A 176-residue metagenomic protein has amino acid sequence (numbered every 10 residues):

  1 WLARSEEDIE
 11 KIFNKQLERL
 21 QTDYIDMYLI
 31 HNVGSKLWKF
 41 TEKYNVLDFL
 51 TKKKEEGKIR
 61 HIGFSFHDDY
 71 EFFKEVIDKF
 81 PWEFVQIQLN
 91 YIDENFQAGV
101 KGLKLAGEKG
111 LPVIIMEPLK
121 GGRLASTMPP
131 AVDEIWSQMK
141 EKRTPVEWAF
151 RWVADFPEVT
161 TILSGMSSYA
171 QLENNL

Functional and structural regions predicted by a protein language model:
W1-D8, K36-K39, V132-R143: Active-site mouth loops of central-metabolism enzymes
W1-R4, I30-S35, S65-D69, I87-I92 (+2 more regions): Active-site beta-loop-alpha junctions enriched in small/polar residues
E6-L17, Q21, W38-D48, D68-P81 (+1 more regions): Distinct, well-ordered alpha-helical segments
Y24-L29, K58-G63, E83-Q86, G110-I114 (+1 more regions): Structural preference for beta-strand elements that scaffold enzyme active sites
H31-K36, F84, M128-E134: Active-site-proximal beta-alpha loop/turn segments in soluble metabolic enzymes
L47-R60, G102-E108: Surface-exposed amphipathic alpha-helices with a cationic face
K79, V100-L176: Structured C-terminal cap/extension of enzyme domains
W82-F96, K140-E141: Acidic, His- and aromatic-enriched active-site or binding-groove loops in soluble protein domains that engage sugars
